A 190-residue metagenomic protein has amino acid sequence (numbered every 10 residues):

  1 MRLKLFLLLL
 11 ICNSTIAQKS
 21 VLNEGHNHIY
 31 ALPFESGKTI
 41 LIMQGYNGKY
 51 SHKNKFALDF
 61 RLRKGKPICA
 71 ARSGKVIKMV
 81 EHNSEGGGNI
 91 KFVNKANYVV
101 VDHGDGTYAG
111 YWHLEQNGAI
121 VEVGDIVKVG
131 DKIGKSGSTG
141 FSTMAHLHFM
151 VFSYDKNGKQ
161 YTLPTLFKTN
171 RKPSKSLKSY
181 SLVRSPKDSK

Functional and structural regions predicted by a protein language model:
M1-L22: Bacterial Sec-dependent N-terminal signal peptides
K19-S36, D125-K128, M150-K190: Acidic, glycine-rich catalytic/binding loops that coordinate metals and/or anionic ligands
G25-I29, E35-G37, K53-A57, R63 (+4 more regions): Extracytoplasmic
L32-P33, K49-G88: Short, glycine/small-residue-enriched coil/turn segments at secondary-structure junctions
M43, K75-I77, F152: Conserved positions in beta-strands of structured domains
P67-K78, I120-S136: Short, well-structured beta-strand-loop connectors
A71-Q116, I120: Zn2+-dependent peptidoglycan hydrolase active-site motif and core
M79-K91, D131-L147: Flexible, gly/ser-rich surface segments that form the specificity/activation loops bordering the active-site cleft
